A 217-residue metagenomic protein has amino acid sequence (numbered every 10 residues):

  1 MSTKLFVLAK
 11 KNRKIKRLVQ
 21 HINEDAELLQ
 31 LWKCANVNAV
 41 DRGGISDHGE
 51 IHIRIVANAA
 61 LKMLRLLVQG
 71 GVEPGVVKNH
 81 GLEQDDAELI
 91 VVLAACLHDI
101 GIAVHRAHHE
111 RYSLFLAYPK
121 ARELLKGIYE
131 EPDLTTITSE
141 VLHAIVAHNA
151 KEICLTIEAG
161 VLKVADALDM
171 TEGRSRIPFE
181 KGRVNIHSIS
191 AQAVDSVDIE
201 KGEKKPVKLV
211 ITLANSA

Functional and structural regions predicted by a protein language model:
M1-E24, L28, R42-I51, N58-D85 (+4 more regions): Divalent metal-dependent phosphate-bond-processing catalytic cores, especially two-metal-ion Mg2+/Mn2+ enzymes that act
K33-A39: Surface-exposed beta-strand-to-loop junctions that form interaction patches on eukaryotic regulatory domains
A87-L89, H109, I137-V141: Short, conserved alpha-helical segments within structured domains
I90-A94: Active-site alpha-helix of zinc metalloproteases
H108-Y118: Post-HEXXH active-site segment of zinc metalloproteases
A121, E140, I145-A147: Extreme N-terminal leader/targeting regions
E123-T135, E152: Inter-helical turn/loop segments and adjacent helix faces that build the functional surface of alpha-helical bundle
D133-E140, M170-R176: A structural motif
